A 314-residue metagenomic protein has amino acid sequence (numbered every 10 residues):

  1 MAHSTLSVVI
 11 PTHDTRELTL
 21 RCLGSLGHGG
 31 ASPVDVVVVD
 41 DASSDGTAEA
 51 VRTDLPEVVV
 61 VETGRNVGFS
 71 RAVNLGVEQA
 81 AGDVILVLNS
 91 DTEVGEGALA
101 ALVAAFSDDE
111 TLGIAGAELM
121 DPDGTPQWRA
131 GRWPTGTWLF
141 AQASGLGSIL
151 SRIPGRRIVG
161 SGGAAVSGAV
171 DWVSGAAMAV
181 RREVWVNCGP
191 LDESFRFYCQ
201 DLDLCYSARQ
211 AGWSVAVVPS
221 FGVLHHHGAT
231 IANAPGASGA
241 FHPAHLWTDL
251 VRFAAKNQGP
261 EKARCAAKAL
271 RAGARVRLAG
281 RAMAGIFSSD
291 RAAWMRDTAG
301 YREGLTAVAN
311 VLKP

Functional and structural regions predicted by a protein language model:
S25, D40-E49, R65: A conserved acidic beta->alpha catalytic loop
S25-P33: Short, acidic, metal-binding catalytic loop of nucleotide-sugar glycosyltransferases
E62-A80, A101: Glycine-rich, basic loop-to-helix element that forms the pyrophosphate-binding segment of sugar-nucleotide handling
I85: Short aromatic/hydrophobic "clamp" motif used to bind/position activated sugar donors
E93-A130: Conserved donor NDP-sugar-binding/catalytic core segment of glycosyltransferases
P134-V170: Short, flexible, basic/aromatic active-site loop/helix in glycosyltransferases
G163-V166, D171-P190, S194-G222: A short, conserved alpha-helix in the catalytic core of glycosyltransferases
Q210-S289: Active-site-adjacent helix/loop segment of glycosyltransferases that harbors family-specific signature motifs
